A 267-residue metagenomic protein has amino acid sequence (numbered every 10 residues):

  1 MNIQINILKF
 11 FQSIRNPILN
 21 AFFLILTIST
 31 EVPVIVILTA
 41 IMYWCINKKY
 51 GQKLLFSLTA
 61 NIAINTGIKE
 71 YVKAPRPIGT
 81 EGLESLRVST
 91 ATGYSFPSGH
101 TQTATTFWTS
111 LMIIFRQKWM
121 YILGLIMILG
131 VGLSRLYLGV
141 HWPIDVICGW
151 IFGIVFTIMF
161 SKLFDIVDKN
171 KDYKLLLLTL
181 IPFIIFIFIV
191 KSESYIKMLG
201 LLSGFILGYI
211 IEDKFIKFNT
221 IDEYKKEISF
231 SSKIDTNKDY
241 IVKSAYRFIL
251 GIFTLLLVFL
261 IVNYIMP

Functional and structural regions predicted by a protein language model:
M1-A21: Short, strongly hydrophobic alpha-helical membrane anchors
Q12, T27, P97: Short acidic-aromatic active-site loops that bind/stabilize oxyanions
F22-F23, L38-T39, W44, Q52 (+5 more regions): Membrane-embedded catalytic cores of phosphoryl/pyrophosphoryl-handling enzymes
I25-V36: The first (N-terminal) embedded transmembrane alpha-helix
K53-Y71: N-terminal signal-anchor transmembrane alpha helix
G67-E81: Transmembrane alpha-helix boundary signature
